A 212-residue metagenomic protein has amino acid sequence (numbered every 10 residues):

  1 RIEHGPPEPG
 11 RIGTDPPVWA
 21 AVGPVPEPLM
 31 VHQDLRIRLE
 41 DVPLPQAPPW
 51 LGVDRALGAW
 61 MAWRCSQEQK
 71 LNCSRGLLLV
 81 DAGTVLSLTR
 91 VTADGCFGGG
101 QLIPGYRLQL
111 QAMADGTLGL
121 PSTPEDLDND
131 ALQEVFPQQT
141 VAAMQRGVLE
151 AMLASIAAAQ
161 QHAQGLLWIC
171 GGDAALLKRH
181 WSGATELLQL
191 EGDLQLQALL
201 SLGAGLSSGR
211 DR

Functional and structural regions predicted by a protein language model:
R1-L77, D94-R212: Nucleotide/phosphate-binding catalytic cleft detector across ATP-hydrolyzing and phosphate-transferring enzymes
V91: Short beta-strand-to-turn element immediately C-terminal to the catalytic PLP-Schiff-base lysine in fold type I
